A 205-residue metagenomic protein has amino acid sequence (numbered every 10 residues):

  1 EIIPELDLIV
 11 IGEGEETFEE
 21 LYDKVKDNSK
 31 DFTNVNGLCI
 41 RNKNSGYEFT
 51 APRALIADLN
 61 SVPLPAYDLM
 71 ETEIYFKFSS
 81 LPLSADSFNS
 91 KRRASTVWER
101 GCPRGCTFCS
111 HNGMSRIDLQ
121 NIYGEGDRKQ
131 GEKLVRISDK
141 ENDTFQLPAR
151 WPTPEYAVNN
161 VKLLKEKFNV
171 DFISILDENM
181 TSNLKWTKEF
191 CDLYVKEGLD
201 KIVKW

Functional and structural regions predicted by a protein language model:
E1-D58: Glycine-rich beta-alpha loop elements in corrinoid/cobalamin-binding modules across cobalamin-dependent enzymes
I2-P4, P63, V195: Alpha-helix boundary recognition
D7, L38, V62, C102 (+1 more regions): Conserved, mostly hydrophobic/aromatic
G12, R41, P65, N112 (+1 more regions): Conserved residues at the C-terminal ends of beta-strands
T17-E20, K24, G37, S61 (+4 more regions): Alpha-helical elements of Rossmann-like donor-binding domains used by nucleotide-donor carbohydrate transfer enzymes
G37, Y47, S61, R93-S95 (+1 more regions): A residue-level signal for beta-strand positions that form part of recognition/binding surfaces within mature
I56-I74: Conserved ATP/PPi-binding loop(s) of AMP-dependent carboxylate-activating enzymes
D68-W205: Radical SAM [4Fe-4S] cluster-binding motif and immediate context
